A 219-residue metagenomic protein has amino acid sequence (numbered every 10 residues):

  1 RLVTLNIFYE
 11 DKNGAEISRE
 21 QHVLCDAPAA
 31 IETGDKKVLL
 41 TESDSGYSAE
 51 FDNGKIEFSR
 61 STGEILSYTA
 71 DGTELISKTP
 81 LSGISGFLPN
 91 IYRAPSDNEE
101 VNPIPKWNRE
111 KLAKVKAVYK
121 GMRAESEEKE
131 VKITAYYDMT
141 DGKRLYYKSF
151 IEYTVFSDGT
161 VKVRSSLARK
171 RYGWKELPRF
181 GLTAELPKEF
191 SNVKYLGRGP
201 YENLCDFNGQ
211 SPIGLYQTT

Functional and structural regions predicted by a protein language model:
L2-E32: Terminal connector regions
A27-T219: Beta-strand/loop-rich accessory regions of lumenal/periplasmic or secreted enzymes, predominantly carbohydrate-active
